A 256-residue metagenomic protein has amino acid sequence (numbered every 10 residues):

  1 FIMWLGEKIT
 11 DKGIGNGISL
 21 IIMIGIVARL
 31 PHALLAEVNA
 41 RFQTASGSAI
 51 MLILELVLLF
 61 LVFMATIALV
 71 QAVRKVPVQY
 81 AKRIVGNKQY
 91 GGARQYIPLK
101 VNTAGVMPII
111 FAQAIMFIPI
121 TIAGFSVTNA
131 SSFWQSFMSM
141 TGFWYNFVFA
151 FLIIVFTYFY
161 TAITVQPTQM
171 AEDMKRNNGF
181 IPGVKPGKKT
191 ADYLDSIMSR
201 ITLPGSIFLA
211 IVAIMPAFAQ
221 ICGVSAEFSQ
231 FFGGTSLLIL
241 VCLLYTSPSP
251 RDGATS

Functional and structural regions predicted by a protein language model:
F1-K12, H32-Q43: Membrane-water interface regions at transmembrane-helix termini and the short interhelical loops of multi-pass membrane
G15-A28, V57-L58, T103, M107-F111 (+1 more regions): Pore- or pathway-lining transmembrane helices of multi-pass membrane proteins that form conduits for solutes/ions
A33-L56, Y80-I84, K88-G91, T121-Y145 (+1 more regions): Membrane-interfacial helix-loop-helix connectors in multipass membrane proteins
I50, Y90-A112, W134-V148, K189-R200: Membrane-water interface at loop-to-transmembrane-helix junctions
I50-F63, N146-F156: Alpha-helical transmembrane segments
K75-K100, V165-A191: Juxtamembrane inter-helical linkers in multi-pass membrane proteins
A112-T121, L203-F218: Alpha-helical transmembrane segments and their membrane-interface junctions in multi-pass membrane proteins
Y245-P250: Conserved small/polar residues in nucleotide/adenosyl-binding loops
